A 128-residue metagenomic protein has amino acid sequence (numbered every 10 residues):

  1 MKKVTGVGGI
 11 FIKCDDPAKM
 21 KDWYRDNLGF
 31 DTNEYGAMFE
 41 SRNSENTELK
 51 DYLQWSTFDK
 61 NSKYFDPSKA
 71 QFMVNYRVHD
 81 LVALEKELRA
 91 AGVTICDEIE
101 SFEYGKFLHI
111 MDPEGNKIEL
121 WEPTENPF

Functional and structural regions predicted by a protein language model:
M1-G6, E34-Y35, E85-F128: Vicinal oxygen chelate
K2-T5, F11-S56: Core segments of cupin and vicinal oxygen chelate
T5, K50, S68-K69, F102: A generic fold-level signal
V7-D15, N61-L88, K106-M111, N116: Vicinal oxygen chelate
D22, D26, H79-A90, T94: Replace "anionic and nucleotidyl ligands
L28-D31, N75-R77, D97-I99: Short linear motifs in intrinsically disordered
T47, Y64-D66, E100: Generic marker of residues within folded, mature protein domains
W55-K60, V93: Short amphipathic beta-strand starts and helix->beta connectors
